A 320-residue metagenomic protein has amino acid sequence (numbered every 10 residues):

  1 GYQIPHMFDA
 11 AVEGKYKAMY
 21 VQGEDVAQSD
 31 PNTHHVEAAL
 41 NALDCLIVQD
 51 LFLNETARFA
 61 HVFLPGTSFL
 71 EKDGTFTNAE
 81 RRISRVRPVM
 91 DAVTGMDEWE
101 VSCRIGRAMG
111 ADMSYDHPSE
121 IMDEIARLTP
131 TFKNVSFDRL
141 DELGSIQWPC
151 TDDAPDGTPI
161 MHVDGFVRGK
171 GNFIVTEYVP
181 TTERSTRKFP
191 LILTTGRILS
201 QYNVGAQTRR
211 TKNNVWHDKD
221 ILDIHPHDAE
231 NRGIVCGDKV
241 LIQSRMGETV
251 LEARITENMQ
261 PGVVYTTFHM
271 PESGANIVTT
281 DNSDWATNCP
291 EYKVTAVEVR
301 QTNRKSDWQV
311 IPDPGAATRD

Functional and structural regions predicted by a protein language model:
M7-K17: Glycine-rich phosphate/diphosphate-binding loops that line cofactor/substrate pockets in enzymes
K15-A27: Short acidic, glycine-rich surface-loop motifs adjacent to enzyme active sites
V26-P31, L53-A57, E71-G74, T182 (+6 more regions): Flexible loop/turn segments at secondary-structure boundaries
N32-L43: Catalytic-core regions built around general acid/base machinery
F52-R87: Flexible glycine/proline-rich, aromatic-decorated loop/lid segments
A92, M96-I146, D152, T211-D223 (+1 more regions): Long, contiguous, secondary-structure-rich segments that constitute the structural scaffold of globular domains
P118-K212: Long, low-complexity segments enriched in small/aliphatic residues
